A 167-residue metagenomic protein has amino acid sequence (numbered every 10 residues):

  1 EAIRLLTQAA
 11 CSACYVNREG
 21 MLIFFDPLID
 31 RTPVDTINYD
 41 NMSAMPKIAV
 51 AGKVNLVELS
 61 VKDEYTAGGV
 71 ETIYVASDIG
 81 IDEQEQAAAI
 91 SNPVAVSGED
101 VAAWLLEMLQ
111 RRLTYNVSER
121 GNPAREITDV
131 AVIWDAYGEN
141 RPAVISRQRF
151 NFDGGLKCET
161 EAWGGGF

Functional and structural regions predicted by a protein language model:
E1: Aromatic- and glycine-enriched pocket-lining scaffold segments that form the walls of small-molecule binding clefts
R4-Q8, A13-L156: Acidic, small/polar-enriched beta strand-loop surface segments
G155-F167: Short solvent-exposed strand/turn elements
